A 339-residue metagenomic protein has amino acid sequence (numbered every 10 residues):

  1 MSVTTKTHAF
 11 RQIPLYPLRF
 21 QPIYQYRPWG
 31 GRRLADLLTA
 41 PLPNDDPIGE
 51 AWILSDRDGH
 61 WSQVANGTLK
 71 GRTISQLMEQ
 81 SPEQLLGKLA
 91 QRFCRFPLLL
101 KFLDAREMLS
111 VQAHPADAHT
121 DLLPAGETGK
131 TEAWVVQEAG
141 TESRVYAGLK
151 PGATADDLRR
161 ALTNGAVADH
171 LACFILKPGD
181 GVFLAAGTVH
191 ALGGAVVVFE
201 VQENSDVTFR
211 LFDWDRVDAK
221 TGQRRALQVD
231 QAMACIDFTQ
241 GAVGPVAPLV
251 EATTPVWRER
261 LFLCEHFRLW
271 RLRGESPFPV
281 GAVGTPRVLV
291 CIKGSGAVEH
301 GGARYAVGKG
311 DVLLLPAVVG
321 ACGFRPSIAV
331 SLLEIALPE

Functional and structural regions predicted by a protein language model:
M1-A153, D213-A242, L269, E339: Transition-metal
F93-R95, L103-M108, A139-E142, T188-T208 (+3 more regions): Ligand-binding loop in jelly-roll beta-barrel domains
G152-N164, G284-K293: Short, basic/aromatic beta-hairpin or loop at an interaction surface
A161-R210: Loop-centered beta-sheet repeat module
L171-F183, G301-V319: Short acidic-glycine-tyrosine-enriched beta hairpin
F209-P279, V283: C-terminal amphipathic alpha-helical segment
P277-P279, G294-E299, V312: Short beta-strand segments in beta-sandwich/barrel cores
